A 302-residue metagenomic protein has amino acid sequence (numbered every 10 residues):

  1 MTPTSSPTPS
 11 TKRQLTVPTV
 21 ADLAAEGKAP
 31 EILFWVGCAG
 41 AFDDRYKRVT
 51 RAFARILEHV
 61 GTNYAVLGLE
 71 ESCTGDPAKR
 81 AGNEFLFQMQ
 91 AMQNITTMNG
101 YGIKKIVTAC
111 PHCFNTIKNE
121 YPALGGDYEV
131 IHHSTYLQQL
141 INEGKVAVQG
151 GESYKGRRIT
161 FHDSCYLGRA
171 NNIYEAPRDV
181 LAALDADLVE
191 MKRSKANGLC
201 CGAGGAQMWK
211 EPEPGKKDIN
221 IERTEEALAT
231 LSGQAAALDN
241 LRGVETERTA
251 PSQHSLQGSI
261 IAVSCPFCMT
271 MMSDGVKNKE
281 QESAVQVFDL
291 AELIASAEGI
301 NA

Functional and structural regions predicted by a protein language model:
M1-E71, G75-A109, F114-G125, L140: Iron-sulfur-cluster electron-transfer modules
V36-A41, E70-A81, V107-T116, T160-A170 (+2 more regions): Local cysteine-cluster metal-coordination motifs and their immediate loop/turn environment, predominantly Fe-S cluster
F42-R48, L140, C165-A183: Active-site glycine- and acidic-residue-rich loops that bind and position anionic ligands or nucleotide-like cofactors
E84-L86, K118-N119, N172-I173, P177 (+2 more regions): Iron-sulfur (Fe-S) cluster-binding segments and ferredoxin-like electron-carrier domains, especially [2Fe-2S]
F85-Q90, V146-D163, M208-I219: A polyampholytic, Gly/Pro-enriched intrinsically disordered region
L124-S153, R193-A196, K277-A302: Short, flexible loop segments at boundaries between secondary-structure elements
V180-N197: Aromatic-lined glycan-binding groove of carbohydrate-active enzymes
P214-S259: A short, acidic, amphipathic alpha-helical segment used as a generic capping/interface helix at domain edges
